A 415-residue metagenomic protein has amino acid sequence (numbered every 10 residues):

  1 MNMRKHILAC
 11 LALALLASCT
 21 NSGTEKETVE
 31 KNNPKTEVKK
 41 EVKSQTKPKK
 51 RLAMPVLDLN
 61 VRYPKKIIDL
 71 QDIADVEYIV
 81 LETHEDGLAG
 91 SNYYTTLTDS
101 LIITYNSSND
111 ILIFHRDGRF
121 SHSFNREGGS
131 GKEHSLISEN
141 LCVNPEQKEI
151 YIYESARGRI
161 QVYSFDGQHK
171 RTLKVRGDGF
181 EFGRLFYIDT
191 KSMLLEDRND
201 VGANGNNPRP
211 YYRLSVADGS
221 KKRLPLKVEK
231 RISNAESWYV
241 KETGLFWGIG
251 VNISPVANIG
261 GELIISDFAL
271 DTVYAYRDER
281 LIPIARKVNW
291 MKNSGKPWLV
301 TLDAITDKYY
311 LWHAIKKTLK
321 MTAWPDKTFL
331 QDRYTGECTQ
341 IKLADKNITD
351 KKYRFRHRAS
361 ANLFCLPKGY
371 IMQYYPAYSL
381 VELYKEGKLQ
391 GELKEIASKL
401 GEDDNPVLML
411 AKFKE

Functional and structural regions predicted by a protein language model:
A17-S18: C-terminal motif of bacterial Sec signal peptides marking the signal peptidase cleavage site
N33-L81: Blade/loop signatures of beta-propeller domains
E82-N92, R119-Q147, E154, G177-D178: Blade-loop segments of beta-propeller domains
E85-G87, N125-E133, K174-F182, K227-I232 (+2 more regions): Short coil/turn segments at the loop-to-beta-strand junctions that recur within blades of beta-propeller repeat folds
N92-T96, E139-E146, R184-T190, D197-N199 (+3 more regions): Structural signature of eukaryotic scaffold interfaces centered on beta-propeller domains
E154-P210, R223-Y239: Asp-box/WD-like beta-propeller blade repeats and closely related beta-sheet repeat scaffolds
F165, N207-G219, D271-Y274, P325-E337 (+1 more regions): Beta-propeller blade signature
P283-L302, Y334-P367, V381: Conserved blade-ending motifs and adjacent loop-strand segments that build the rim/top face of beta-propeller domains
